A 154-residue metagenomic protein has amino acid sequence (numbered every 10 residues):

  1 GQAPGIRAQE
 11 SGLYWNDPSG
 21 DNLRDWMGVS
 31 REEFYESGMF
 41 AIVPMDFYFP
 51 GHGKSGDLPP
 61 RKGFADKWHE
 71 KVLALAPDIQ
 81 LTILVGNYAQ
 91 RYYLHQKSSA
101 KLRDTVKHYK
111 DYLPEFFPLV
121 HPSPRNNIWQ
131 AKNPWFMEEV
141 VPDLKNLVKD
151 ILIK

Functional and structural regions predicted by a protein language model:
Q2-G5, M39-S55: Short, basic/glycine-rich phosphate-binding loops at helix/coil junctions that contact nucleotide phosphates
Q2-M39: Adenosine ribonucleotide-centric catalytic and binding domains
D46-K154: Glycine/proline-rich loop-helix segments at beta-alpha junctions forming the active-site rim of enzyme cores
